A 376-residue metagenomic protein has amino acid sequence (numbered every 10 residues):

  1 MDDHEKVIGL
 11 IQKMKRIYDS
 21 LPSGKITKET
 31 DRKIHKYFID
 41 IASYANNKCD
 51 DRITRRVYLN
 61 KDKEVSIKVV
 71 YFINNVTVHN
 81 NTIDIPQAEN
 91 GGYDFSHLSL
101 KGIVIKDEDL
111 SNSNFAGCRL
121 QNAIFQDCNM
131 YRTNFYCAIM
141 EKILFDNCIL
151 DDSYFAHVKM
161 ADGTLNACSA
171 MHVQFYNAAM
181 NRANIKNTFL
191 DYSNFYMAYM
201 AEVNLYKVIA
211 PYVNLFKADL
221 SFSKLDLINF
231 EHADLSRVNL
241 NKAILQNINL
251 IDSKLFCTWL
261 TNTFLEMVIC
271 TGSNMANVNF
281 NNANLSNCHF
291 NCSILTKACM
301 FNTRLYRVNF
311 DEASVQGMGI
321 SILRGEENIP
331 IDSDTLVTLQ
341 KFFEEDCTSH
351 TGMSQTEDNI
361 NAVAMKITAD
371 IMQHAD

Functional and structural regions predicted by a protein language model:
M1, A375-D376: Short intrinsically disordered terminal tails
D3-M14, I34: Short amphipathic alpha-helical heptad-repeat segments
M14-L21: Non-transmembrane amphipathic alpha-helical segments
D19, I26-A369, A375: Tandem repeat scaffolds
